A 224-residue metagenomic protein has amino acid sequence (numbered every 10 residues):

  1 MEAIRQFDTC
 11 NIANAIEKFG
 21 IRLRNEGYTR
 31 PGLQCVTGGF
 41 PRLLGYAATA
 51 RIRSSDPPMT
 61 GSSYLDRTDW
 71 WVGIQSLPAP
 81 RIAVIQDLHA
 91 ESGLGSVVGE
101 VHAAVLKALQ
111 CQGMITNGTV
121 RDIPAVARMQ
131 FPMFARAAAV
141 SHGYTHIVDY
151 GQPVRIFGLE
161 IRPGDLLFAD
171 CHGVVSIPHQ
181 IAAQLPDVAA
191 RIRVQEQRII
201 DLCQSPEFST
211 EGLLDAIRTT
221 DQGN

Functional and structural regions predicted by a protein language model:
M1-P163, I177-N224: Feature captures the catalytic cores and cofactor-binding loops of soluble hydro-lyases/lyases that act on carboxylate
L167: C-terminal binding/interaction regions
D170: Beta-strand-loop-alpha-helix segment that lines the small-molecule cofactor/substrate pocket of alpha/beta enzymes
G173-V175: Channel- or pocket-lining gating/hinge segments that regulate access to a cavity or pore
